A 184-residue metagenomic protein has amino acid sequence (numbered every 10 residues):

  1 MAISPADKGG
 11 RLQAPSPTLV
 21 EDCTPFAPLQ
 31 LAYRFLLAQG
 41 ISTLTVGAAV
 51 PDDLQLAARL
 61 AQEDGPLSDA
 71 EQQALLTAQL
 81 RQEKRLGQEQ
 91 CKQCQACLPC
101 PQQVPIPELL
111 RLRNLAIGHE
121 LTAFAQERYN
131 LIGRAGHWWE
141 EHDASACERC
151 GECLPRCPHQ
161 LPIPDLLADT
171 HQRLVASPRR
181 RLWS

Functional and structural regions predicted by a protein language model:
M1-S184: Structured C-terminal cap/extension of enzyme domains
